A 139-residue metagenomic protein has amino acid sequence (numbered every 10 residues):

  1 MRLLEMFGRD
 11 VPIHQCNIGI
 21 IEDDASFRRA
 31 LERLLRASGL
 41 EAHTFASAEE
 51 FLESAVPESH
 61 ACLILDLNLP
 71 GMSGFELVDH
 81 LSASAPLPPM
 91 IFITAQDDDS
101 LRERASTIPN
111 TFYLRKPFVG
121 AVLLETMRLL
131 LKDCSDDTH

Functional and structural regions predicted by a protein language model:
M1-G19, A25-F27, V119-H139: Non-catalytic signal-transmission and effector/linker regions of two-component phosphorelay proteins
A25-H43, I108: Two-component/phosphorelay signaling modules centered on CheY-like receiver
T44-C62: Acidic, metal-coordinating helix/loop segments flanking the phosphotransfer/catalytic sites of two-component signaling
S47, S73-E76: Acidic catalytic/metal-coordinating carboxylates
L65-D66, T94: Active-site residues of response regulator receiver
P70: The feature encodes the CheY-like receiver
F75-P86: Short amphipathic alpha-helix used as the core "switch/output" element in two-component signaling
E76, D97-Y113: Alpha4 helix (beta4-alpha4-beta5 surface) of REC/receiver domains from two-component response regulators
